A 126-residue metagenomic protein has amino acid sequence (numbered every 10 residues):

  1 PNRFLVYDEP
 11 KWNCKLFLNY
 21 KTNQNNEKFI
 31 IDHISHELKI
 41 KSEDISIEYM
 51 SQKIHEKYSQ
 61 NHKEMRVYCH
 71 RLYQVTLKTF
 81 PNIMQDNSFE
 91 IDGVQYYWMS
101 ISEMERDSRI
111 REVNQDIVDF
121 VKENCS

Functional and structural regions predicted by a protein language model:
P1, L5-V6, S51-Y58, V67 (+2 more regions): Alpha-helical and coiled-coil interaction segments, frequently adjacent to or embedded within charge-biased
N2-K41: Conserved Nudix-box catalytic region and its N-terminal flanking loop in Nudix hydrolases and closely related
P10-T22, R66, F80-S126: Nudix hydrolase/Nudix homology domain
N23-K28, S46, E56, Q60 (+2 more regions): A generic structural micro-environment signature that highlights single residues at secondary-structure boundaries
I31-D32, I40-E43, R71-T76, M99-I101 (+1 more regions): Glycine-rich loops and low-complexity Gly/Arg-rich segments that provide flexible linkers or classic glycine-based
K41-K53: A short coil-to-beta-strand element that immediately follows conserved catalytic motifs
K53-D86: Active-site-adjacent beta-strand/loop module that shapes the phosphate/pyrophosphate-binding cleft
